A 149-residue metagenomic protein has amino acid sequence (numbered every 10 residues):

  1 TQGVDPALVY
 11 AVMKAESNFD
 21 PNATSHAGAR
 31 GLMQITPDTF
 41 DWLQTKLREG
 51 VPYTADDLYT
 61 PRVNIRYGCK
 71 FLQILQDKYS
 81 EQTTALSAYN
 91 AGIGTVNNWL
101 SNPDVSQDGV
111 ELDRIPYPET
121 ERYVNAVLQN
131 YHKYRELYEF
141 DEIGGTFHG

Functional and structural regions predicted by a protein language model:
T1-G149: Catalytic glycan-binding domains that act on GlcNAc-containing polysaccharides
